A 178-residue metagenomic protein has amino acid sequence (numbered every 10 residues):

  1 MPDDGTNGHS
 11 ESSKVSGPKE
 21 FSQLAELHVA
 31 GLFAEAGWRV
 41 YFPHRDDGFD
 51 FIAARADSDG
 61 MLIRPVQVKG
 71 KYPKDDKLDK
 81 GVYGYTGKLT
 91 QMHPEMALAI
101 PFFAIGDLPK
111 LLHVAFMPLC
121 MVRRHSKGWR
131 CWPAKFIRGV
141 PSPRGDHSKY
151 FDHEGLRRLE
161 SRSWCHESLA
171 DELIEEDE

Functional and structural regions predicted by a protein language model:
M1-D47, A53-E178: Mixed-charge (Asp/Glu-Lys/Arg
